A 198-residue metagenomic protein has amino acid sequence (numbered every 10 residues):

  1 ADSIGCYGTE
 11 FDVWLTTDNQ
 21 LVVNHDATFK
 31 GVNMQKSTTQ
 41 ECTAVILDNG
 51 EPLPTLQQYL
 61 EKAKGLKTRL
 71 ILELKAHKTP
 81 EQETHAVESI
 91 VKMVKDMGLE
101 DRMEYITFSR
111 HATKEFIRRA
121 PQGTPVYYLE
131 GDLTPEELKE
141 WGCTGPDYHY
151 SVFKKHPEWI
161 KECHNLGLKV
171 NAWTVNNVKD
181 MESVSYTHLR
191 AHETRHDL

Functional and structural regions predicted by a protein language model:
A1, D12, Y59, L72 (+4 more regions): Conserved, mostly hydrophobic/aromatic
I4-Y7, V13-T68, K75-A76, Y128: An active-site metal/cofactor-coordinating segment within enzyme catalytic domains
C6-Y7, L66-L70, L99-M103, Q122-T124 (+2 more regions): Short, well-ordered coil/turn segments that N-cap beta-strands
T9-F11, L70-L72, Y105, V126-Y128 (+3 more regions): Hydrophobic faces of well-ordered beta-strands that scaffold small-molecule active sites in alpha/beta enzyme cores
L60-L66, M97, E136-W141, I160-N165: Acidic (Asp/Glu)-rich catalytic clusters
F108, P121-K155, L168-N176: His/Asp/Glu-enriched short active-site or ligand-binding loop at hydrolase and phosphoryl-transfer sites
V178-Y186: Catalytic cores of alpha/beta
T187-H196: Conserved small/polar residues in nucleotide/adenosyl-binding loops
